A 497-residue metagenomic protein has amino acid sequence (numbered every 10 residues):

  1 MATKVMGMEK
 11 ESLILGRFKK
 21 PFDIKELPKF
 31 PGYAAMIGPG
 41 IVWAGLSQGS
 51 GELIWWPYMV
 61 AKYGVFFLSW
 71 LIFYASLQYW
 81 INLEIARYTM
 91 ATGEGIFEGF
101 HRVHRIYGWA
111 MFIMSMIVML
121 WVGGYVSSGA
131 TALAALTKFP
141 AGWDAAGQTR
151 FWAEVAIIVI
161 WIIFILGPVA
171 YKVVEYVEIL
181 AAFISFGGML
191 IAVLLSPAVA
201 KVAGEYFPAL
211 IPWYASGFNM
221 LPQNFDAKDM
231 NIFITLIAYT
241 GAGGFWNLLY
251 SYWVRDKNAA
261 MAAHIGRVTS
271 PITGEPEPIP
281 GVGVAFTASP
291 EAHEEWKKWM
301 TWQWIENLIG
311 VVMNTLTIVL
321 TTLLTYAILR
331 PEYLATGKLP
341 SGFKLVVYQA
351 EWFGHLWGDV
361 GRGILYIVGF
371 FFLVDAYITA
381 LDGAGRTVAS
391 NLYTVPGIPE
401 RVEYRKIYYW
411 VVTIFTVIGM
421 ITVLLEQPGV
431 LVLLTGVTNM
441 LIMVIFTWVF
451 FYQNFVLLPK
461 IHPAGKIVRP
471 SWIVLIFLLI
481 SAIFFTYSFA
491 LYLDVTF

Functional and structural regions predicted by a protein language model:
M1-L53, A263-H264, P271-V284, E291 (+1 more regions): Membrane-interface "cap" regions at the ends of multi-pass membrane proteins
L15-P21, W55-V60, N82-I106, T131-A141 (+4 more regions): Flexible loop linkers connecting adjacent transmembrane helices in multi-pass alpha-helical membrane transporters
P31, Y58-L83, E98-W109, F151-W152 (+1 more regions): Extracellular loop-to-transmembrane helix junctions
W43, W70-H101, A110-V126, D375 (+1 more regions): Juxtamembrane transmembrane-helix boundary signature
A91, Y107-W143, A153-E154, L373-Y393 (+1 more regions): Hydrophobic transmembrane alpha-helices that form the core helical bundles of multi-pass secondary transporters
A146-A156, P340-V346, A350, V360 (+4 more regions): Loop-to-transmembrane helix boundary motifs in multi-pass membrane proteins
V177-L180, R386, S390, E400-W410 (+1 more regions): C-terminal membrane-solvent junction of multi-pass transporters and transport-like membrane proteins
I184-F225, G243-S251, T447-H462, S488-T496: Hydrophobic alpha-helical segments and their helix-loop junctions in multi-pass secondary transporters
